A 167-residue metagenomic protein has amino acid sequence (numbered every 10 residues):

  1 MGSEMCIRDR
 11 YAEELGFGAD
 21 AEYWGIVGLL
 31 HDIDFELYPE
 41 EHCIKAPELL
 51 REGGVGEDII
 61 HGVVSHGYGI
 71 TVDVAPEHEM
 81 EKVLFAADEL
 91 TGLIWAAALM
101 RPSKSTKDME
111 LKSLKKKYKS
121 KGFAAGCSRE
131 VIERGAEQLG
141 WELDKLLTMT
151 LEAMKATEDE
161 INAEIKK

Functional and structural regions predicted by a protein language model:
M1-C6: Short, small-residue-biased leader/transition segments that mark boundaries at the very start of proteins
I7-A12: Short, compositionally biased segments
E13, W95-A98, D159, A163: Charged/polar positions within long, soluble alpha-helices
E13-A19, I165-K167: Surface-exposed helix-capping loop/turn segments at secondary-structure junctions
F17-A124, E133: Divalent metal-dependent catalytic cores for phosphoryl transfer on phosphate-bearing substrates
S113-K167: A structured, mid-to-C-terminal "fold-capping" secondary-structure block
